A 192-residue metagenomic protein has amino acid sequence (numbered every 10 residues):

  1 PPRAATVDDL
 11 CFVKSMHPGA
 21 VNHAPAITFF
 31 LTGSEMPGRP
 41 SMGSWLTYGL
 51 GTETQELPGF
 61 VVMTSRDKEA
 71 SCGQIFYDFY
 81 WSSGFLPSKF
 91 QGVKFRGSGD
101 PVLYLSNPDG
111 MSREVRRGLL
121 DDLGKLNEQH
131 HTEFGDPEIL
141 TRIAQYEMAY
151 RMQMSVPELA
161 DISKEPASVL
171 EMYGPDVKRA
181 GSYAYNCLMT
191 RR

Functional and structural regions predicted by a protein language model:
P1-R192: Ligand-binding pockets and gating/stacking loops
